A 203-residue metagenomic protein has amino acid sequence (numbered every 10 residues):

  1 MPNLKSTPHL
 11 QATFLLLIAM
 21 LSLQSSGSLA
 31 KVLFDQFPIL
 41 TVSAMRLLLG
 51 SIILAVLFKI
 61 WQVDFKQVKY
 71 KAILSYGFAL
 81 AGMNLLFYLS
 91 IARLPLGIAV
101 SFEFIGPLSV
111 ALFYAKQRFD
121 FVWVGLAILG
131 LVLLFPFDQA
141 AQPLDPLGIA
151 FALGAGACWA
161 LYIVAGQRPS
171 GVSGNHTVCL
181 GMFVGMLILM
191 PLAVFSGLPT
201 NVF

Functional and structural regions predicted by a protein language model:
M1-T41, S75-F78, G82-L86, L129 (+3 more regions): Glycine-/small-residue-enriched transmembrane alpha-helix faces in small-molecule transporters and effluxers
P38-I39, P95, S173-G174: A helix-boundary/kink motif common to multi-pass secondary transporters, especially Major Facilitator Superfamily
T41, L48, Y88-R118, A155: Specific alpha-helical transmembrane segments that line the substrate/conduction pathway and gating interfaces
L54, I105, F119-D138, A155 (+1 more regions): Hydrophobic transmembrane alpha-helices of multi-pass small-molecule transport proteins
F58-A99, L131-L133, V202-F203: Specific transmembrane alpha-helical segments of multi-pass solute transporters/efflux pumps, especially DMT/EamA
Q62-K69, S109-F119, V164-H176: Membrane-interface helix-boundary motifs at transmembrane edges
Q67-K69, I98-E103, F113-L134, Q142-I149: Loop-to-transmembrane alpha-helix entry segments
Y88-R93, K116-Q117, F137-P146, R168 (+1 more regions): Membrane-interface helix caps and helix-loop-helix hairpins in membrane proteins
